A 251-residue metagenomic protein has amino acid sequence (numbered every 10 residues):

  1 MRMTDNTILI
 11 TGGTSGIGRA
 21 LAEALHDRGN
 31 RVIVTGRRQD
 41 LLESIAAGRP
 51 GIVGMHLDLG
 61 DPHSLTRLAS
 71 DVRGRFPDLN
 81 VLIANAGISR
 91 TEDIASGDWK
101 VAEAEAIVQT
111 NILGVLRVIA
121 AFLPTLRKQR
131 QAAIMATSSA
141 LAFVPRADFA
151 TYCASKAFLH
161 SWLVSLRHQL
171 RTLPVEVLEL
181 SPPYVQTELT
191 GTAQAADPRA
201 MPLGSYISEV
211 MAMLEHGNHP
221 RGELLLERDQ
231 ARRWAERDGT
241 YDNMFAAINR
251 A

Functional and structural regions predicted by a protein language model:
T14-S15: Conserved glycine-rich cofactor-binding loop
R28-I45: Conserved glycine-rich Rossmann-like NAD(P)H-binding loop of the short-chain dehydrogenase/reductase
H56-L68: The beta1-alpha1 cofactor-binding region of Rossmann-like NAD(H)/NADP(H)-dependent oxidoreductases
T66, S89-E105, D148: Conserved mid-core segment of classical short-chain dehydrogenase/reductases
I119, S155: Active-site helix of classical SDR
S139: Residue(s) in the substrate-gating loop at a strand-loop-helix junction that position the organic substrate next
E179-L180, A195-G239: C-terminal helical subdomain
